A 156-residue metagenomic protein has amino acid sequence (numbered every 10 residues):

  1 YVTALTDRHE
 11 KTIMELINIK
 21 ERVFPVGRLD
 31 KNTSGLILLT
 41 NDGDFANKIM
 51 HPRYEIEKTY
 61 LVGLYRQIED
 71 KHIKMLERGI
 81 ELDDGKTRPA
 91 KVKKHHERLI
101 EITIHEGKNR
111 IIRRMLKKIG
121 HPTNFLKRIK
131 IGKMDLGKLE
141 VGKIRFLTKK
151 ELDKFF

Functional and structural regions predicted by a protein language model:
Y1-F156: Basic, flexible Lys/Arg- and Gly-enriched helix-loop patches that mediate nucleic-acid binding at interfaces with rRNA
